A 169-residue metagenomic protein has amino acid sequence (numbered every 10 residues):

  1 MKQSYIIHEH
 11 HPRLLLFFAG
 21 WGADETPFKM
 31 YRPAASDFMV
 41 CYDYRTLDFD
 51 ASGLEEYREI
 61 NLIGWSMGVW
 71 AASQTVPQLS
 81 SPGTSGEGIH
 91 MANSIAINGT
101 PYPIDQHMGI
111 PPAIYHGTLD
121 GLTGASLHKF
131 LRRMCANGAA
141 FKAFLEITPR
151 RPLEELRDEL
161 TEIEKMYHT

Functional and structural regions predicted by a protein language model:
M1-F49: Conserved HGGG/HGGXW glycine-rich cap/lid loop of the alpha/beta-hydrolase fold
L16, N61, I95-I97: Hydrophobic/aromatic beta-strand patches that form the interior of the parallel beta-sheet core in alpha/beta enzyme
M30, Q74, Q78: Active-site signature of alpha/beta-hydrolase-fold catalytic machinery across serine- and Asp/Cys-nucleophile hydrolases
G64-G68, A72: Gly/Ala-rich beta-loop-alpha elbow adjacent to hydrolase catalytic centers
S66, T100-P103, A136: Short, flexible active-site-adjacent loop segments at beta-strand->alpha-helix junctions, enriched in small/polar
Q78-G88: Intrinsically disordered, low-complexity terminal tails and inter-domain linkers enriched for S/T/G/P/D/E
G88-G121, P149, D158-Y167: Flexible "cap/lid" loop of the alpha/beta hydrolase fold
G124-E164: Conserved alpha/beta-hydrolase catalytic His-Asp/Glu region
